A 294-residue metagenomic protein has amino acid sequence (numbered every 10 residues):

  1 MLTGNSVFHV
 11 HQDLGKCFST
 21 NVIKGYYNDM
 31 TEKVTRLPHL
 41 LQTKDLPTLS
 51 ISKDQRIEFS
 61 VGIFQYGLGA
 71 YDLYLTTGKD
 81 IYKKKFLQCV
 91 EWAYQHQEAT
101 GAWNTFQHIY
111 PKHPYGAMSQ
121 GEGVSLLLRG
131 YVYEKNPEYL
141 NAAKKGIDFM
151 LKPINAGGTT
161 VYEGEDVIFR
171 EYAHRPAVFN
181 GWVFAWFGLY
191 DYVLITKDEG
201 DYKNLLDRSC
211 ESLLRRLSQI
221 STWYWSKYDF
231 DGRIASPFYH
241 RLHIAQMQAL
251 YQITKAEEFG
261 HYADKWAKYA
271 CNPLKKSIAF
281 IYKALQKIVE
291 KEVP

Functional and structural regions predicted by a protein language model:
M1-P294: Glycan-recognition and catalytic cores of secretory/periplasmic carbohydrate-active enzymes
